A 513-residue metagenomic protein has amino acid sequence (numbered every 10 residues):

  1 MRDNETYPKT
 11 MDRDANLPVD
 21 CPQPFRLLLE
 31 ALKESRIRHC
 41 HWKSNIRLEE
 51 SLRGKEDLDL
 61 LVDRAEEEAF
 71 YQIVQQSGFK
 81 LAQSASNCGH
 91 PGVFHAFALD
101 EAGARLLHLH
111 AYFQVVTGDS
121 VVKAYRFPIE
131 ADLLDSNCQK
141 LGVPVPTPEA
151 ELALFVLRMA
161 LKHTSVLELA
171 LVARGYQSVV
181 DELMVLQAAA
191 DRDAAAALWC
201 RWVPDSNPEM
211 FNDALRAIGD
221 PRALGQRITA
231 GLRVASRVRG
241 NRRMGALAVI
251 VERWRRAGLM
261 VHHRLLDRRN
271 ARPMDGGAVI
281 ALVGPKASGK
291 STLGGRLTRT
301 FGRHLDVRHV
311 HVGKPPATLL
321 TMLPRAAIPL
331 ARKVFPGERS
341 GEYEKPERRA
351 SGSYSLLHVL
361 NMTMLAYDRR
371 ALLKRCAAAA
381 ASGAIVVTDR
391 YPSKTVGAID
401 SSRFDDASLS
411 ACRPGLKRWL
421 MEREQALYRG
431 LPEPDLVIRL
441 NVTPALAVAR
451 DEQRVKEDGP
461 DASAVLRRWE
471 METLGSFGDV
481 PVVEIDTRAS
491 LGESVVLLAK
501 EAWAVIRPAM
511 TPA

Functional and structural regions predicted by a protein language model:
R2-E56, V62-A278: Conserved NTP-donor binding/palm subdomain of two-metal-ion nucleotidyltransferases/polymerases, i.e., the charged
L224-R253, P444-A513: NTP-dependent small-molecule kinase module
G284-P285: P-loop (Walker A) phosphate-binding loop of NTP-binding proteins
K290: Conserved lysine of the Walker
L293: Hydrophobic positions on the alpha1 helix immediately C-terminal to the Walker A/P-loop
R303-L320: Short beta-strand-centered segment that lines the nucleotide-binding/catalytic pocket of NTP-utilizing
P315-C412: ATP-dependent small-molecule kinase phosphotransfer cores that center on conserved nucleotide phosphate-binding segments
R390-M471: A glycine- and Lys/Arg-enriched "phosphate-lid" helix/loop adjacent to the NTP-binding pocket of small-molecule kinases
